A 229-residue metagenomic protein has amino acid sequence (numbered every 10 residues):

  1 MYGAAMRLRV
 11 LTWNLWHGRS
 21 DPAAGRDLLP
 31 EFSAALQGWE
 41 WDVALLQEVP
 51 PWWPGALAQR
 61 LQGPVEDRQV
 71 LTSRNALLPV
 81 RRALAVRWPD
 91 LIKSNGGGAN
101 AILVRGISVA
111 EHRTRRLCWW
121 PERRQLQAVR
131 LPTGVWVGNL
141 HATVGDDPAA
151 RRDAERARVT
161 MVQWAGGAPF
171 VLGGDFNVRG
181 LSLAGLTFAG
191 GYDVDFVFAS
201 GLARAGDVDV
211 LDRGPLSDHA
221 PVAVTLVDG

Functional and structural regions predicted by a protein language model:
M1-V43, V49-G55, P64-D67, R81-G229: Active-site regions of metal-assisted phosphoester/phosphodiester hydrolases, unifying DNase/endonuclease modules
L61-P64, T72-S73: Phosphate-coordination/substrate-recognition cap region in phosphate-metabolizing enzymes
T72-A76, G145: A short, histidine- and acid-enriched strand-loop-helix "catalytic/donor-clamping" loop that lines the nucleotide-sugar
